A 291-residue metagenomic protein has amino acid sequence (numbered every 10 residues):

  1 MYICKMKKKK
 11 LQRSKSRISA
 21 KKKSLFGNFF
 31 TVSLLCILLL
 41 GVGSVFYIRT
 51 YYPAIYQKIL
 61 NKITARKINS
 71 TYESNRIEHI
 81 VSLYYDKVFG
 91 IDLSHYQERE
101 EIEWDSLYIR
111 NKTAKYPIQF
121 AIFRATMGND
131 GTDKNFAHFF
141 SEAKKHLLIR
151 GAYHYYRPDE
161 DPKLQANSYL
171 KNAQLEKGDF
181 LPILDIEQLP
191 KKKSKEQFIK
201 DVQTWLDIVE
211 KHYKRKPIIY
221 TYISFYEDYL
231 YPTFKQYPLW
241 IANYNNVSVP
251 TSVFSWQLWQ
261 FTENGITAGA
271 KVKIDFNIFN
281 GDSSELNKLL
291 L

Functional and structural regions predicted by a protein language model:
M1-G27: N-terminal Lys/Arg-rich, disordered targeting/topogenic segments
I18, K22, I48-T71: Short helical patches
F29-T50: Hydrophobic membrane-insertion alpha-helices, especially the h-region of bacterial N-terminal signal peptides
L60-I102, F234-L291: Functionally critical loop-and-helix segments that line ligand-binding/catalytic clefts of soluble enzyme domains
N75-V202, E210-H212: Substrate-binding cleft of extracellular glycoside hydrolase catalytic domains
D130, D159, Y226, S248 (+1 more regions): Flexible, glycine-rich phosphate/dinucleotide-binding loops and adjacent beta-alpha linkers at cofactor/substrate
Q165-E176, E196-I208, F225-K235, W259-F276: Short secondary-structure transition/capping segments
F180-S252: Catalytic domains of cell-wall/extracellular-matrix polysaccharide-remodeling enzymes, centered on de-N-acetylation
